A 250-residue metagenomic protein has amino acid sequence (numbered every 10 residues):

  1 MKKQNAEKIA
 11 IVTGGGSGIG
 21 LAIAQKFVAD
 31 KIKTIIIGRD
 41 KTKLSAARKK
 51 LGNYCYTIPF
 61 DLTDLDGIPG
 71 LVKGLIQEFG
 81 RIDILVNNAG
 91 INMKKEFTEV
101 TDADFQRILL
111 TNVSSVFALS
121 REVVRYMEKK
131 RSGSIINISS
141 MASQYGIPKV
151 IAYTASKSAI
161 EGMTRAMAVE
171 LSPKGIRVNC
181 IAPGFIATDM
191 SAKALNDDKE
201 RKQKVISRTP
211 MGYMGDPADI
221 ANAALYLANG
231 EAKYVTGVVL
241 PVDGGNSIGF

Functional and structural regions predicted by a protein language model:
G16-S17: Conserved glycine-rich cofactor-binding loop
E96-F97, T101-Q106, V205: Substrate-binding pocket helix/loop in short-chain dehydrogenase/reductase
S120, S156, T164: Active-site helix of classical SDR
R125, V169-P173, K233: Alpha-helical segment proximal to the catalytic Tyr-Lys
S140: Residue(s) in the substrate-gating loop at a strand-loop-helix junction that position the organic substrate next
Y145, L225, T236-F250: Short C-terminal tail/terminal secondary-structure segment of NAD(P)H-dependent dehydrogenase/reductase domains
C180, Q203-E231, V235, G244: C-terminal helical subdomain
